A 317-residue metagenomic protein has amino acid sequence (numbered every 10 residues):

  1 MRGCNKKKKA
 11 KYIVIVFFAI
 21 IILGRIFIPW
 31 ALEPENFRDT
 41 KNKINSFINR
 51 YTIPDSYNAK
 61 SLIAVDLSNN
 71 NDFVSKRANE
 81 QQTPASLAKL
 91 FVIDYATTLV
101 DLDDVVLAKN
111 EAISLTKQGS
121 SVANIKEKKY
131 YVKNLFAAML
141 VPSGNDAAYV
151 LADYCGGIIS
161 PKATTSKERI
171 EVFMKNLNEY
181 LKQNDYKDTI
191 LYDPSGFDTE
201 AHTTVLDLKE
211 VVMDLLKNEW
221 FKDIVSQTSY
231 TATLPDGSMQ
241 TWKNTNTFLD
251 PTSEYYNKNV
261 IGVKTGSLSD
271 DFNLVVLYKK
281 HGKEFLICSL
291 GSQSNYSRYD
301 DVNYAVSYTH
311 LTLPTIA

Functional and structural regions predicted by a protein language model:
M1-K9: N-terminal Lys/Arg-rich, disordered targeting/topogenic segments
K9-I13, H310: Residue-level detector of intrinsically disordered/flexible regions characterized by low predicted structural confidence
I13-I26: Hydrophobic membrane-insertion alpha-helices, especially the h-region of bacterial N-terminal signal peptides
W30-L206, L215-L216: Active-site-adjacent loops and short helices of periplasmic peptidoglycan-processing enzymes
N36-S61, G156-L311: Penicillin-recognizing serine hydrolase domain
T312-A317: A short, hydrophobic C-terminal helix/tail in secreted or cell-surface proteins
